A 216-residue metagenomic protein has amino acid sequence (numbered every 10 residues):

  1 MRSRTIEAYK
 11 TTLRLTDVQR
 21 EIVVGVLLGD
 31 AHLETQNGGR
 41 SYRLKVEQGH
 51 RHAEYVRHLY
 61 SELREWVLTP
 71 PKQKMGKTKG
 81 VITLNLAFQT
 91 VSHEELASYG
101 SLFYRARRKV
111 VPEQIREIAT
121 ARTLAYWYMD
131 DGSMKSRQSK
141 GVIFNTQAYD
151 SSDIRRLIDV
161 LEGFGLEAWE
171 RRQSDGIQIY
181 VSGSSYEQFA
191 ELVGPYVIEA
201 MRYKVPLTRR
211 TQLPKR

Functional and structural regions predicted by a protein language model:
M1-R216: Internal intein/HINT superfamily modules and their associated LAGLIDADG
